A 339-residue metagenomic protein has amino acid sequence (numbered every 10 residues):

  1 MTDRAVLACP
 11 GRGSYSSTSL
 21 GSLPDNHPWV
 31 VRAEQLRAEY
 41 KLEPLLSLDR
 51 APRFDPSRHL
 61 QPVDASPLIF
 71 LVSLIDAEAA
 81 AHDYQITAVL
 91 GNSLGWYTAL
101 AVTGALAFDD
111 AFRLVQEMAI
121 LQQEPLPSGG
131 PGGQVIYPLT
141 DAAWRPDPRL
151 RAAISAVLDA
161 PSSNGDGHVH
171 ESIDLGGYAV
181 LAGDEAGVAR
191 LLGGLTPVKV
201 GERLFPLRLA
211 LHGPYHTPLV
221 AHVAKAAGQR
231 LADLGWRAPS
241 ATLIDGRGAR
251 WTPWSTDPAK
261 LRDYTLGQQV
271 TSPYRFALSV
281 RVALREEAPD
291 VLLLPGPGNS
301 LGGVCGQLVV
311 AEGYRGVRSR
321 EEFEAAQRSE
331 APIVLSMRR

Functional and structural regions predicted by a protein language model:
T2-A81, L234-R339: Acyltransferase/transacylase module recognition
G13, L20-R32, N92-L94, V102 (+2 more regions): Rossmann-like AdoMet
G13-S14, W96, E185, G213-H216 (+1 more regions): Gly/Ser/Thr-rich loops at beta-strand to alpha-helix junctions that form or flank small-molecule/cofactor-binding
S73, T87-G95, A99, T103: Gly/Ala-rich beta-loop-alpha elbow adjacent to hydrolase catalytic centers
Q85-A88, G177-A179, A288-L292: Short active-site oxyanion
T98-V102, D110, L301: Hydrolases whose catalytic domains are alpha/beta-hydrolase-1, hotdog thioesterase, or metallo-beta-lactamase-like
A101, L219, G302-G306: A short acidic (Asp/Glu
T103-P258: Alpha/beta catalytic cores of group-transfer enzymes, especially the acyltransferase/condensing modules of polyketide
